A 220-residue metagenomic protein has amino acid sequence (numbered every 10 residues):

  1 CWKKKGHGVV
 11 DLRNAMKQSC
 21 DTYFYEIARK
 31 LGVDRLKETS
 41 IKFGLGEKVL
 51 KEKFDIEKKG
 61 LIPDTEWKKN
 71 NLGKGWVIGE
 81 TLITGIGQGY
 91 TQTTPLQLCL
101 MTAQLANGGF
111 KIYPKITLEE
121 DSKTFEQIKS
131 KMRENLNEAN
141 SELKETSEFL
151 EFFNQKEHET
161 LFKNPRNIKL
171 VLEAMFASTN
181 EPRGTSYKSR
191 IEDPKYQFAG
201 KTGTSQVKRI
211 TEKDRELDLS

Functional and structural regions predicted by a protein language model:
C1-S220: Beta-lactam-recognizing serine transpeptidase/beta-lactamase-like catalytic domain environment
